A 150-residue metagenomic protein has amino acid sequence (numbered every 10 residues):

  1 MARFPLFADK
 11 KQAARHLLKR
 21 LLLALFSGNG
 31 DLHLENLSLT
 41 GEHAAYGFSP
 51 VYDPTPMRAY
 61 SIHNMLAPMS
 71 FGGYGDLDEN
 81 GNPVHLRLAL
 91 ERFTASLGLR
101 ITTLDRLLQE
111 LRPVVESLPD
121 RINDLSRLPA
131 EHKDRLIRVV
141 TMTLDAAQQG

Functional and structural regions predicted by a protein language model:
M1-L34, S38-G150: Anionic ligand-binding catalytic core segments
